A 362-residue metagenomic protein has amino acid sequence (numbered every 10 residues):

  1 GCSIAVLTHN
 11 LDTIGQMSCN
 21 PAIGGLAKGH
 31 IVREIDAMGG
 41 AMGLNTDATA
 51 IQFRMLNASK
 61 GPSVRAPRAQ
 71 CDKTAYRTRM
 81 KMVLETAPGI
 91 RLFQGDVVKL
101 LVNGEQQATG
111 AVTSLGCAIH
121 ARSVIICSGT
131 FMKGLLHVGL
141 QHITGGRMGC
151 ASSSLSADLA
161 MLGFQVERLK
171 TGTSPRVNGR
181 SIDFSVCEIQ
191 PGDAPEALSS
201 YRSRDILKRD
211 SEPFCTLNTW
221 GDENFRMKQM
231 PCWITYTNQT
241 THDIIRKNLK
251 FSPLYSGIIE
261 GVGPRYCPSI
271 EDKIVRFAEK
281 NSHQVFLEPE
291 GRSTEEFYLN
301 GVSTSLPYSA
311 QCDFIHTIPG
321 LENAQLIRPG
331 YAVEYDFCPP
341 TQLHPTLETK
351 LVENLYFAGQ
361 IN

Functional and structural regions predicted by a protein language model:
C2-K99, L115, S123, C127-S156 (+3 more regions): Conserved N-terminal/central alpha/beta ligand/cofactor-binding core
I51-Q52, G172-I182, G261-P268, P329-C338: A glycine-rich phosphate-binding loop feature that marks nucleotide/adenosyl-phosphate handling sites
I90, L169, Y255-G263, L321-P329: Flexible, glycine/charged-enriched surface loops at secondary-structure junctions
L101-Q107, T113-C117: A conserved hydrophobic secondary-structure block that centers on an alpha-helix together with its immediately flanking
T109, R122, E353: Conserved acidic residues
G172-C187, S269-V285, P289, T294: Terminal amphipathic helices with adjacent charged low-complexity linkers/tails
K247-N281: Active-site helix-to-loop segments that bind/position phosphate- or nucleotide-bearing substrates and donors across
F286, Y298-N362: A glycine-rich dinucleotide-binding beta-alpha-beta segment and adjacent secondary-structure elements that constitute
